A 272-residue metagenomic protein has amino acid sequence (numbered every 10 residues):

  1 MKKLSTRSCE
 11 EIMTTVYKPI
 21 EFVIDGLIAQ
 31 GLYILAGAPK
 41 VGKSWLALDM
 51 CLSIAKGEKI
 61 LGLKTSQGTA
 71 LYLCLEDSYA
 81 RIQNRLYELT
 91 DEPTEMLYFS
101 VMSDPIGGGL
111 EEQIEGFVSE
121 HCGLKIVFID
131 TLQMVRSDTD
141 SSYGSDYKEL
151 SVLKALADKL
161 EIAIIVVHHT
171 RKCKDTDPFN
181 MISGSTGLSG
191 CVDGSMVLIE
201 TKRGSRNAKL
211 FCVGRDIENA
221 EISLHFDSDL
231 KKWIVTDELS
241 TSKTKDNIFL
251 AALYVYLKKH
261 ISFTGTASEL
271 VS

Functional and structural regions predicted by a protein language model:
K2-L4, E10-I12, Y17-P19, V23-I24 (+6 more regions): Conserved inter-motif catalytic segment of the P-loop NTP-binding fold
F22, I34-A36, K40, S44-W45 (+3 more regions): Phosphate-binding/switch region of NTP-binding enzymes
A29-Y33, G68: Pre-Walker A (Motif I) flank of P-loop NTPase domains
L46, M50: Hydrophobic positions on the alpha1 helix immediately C-terminal to the Walker A/P-loop
A55: Gly/Ala-rich phosphate-binding loop of Rossmann-like dinucleotide-binding domains, activating on the conserved
L224-S272: DNA transaction DNA-binding modules
